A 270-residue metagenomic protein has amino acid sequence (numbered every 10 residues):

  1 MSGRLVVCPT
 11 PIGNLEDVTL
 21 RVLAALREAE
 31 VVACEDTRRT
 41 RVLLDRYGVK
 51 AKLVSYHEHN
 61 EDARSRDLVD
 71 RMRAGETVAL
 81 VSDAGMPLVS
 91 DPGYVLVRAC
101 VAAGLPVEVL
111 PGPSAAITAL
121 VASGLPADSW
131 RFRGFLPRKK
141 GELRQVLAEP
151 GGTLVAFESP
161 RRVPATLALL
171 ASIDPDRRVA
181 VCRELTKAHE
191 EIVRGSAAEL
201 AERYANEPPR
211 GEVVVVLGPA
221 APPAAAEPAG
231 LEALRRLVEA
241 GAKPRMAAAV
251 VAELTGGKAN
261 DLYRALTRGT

Functional and structural regions predicted by a protein language model:
M1-E58: Glycine-rich, flexible N-terminal cofactor/catalytic loop recognition
S2, T77, G152-T153, F157-T270: A contiguous loop/helix-start segment that scaffolds small-molecule binding in enzyme catalytic cores
A25-V32, G104-V107, T153-L154: Short active-site oxyanion
C34, V109-G112, A156, V181: General beta-strand structural signal in soluble alpha/beta enzymes
S55-A63, F135-K139: Conserved helicase motor
A74-A84, V89-P92: Ordered, amphipathic secondary-structure segments that act as subunit-interaction surfaces in large macromolecular
P92-L96, P244: Glycine-centered tight-turn and secondary-structure capping sites
V95-P150: Class I SAM-dependent methyltransferase SAM-binding "motif I" and its flanking Rossmann-like core
